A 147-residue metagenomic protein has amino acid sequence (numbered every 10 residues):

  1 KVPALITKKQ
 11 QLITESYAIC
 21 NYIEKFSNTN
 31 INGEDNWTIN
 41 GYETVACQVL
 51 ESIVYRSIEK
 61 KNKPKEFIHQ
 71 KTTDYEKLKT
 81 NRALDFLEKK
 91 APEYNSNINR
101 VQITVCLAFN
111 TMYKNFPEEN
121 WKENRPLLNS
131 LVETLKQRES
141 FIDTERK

Functional and structural regions predicted by a protein language model:
K1-F67: GST-like domain detector, emphasizing the conserved glutathione-binding G-site in the N-terminal thioredoxin-like
A18, T38, L127-L131, S140: Exposed alpha-helical structural elements
C20, E24, N40, L84 (+2 more regions): Non-transmembrane alpha-helical segments in soluble domains of secreted/periplasmic/extracellular proteins
N28, E51, P92, S140-F141: Generic structural signal for secondary-structure transition and capping sites
G33, N99, R138-E139: Serine-centered coil/turn micro-motif
A46-E133: GST-like fold's C-terminal all-alpha helical module
I142-K147: Charged, long alpha-helical assembly modules
